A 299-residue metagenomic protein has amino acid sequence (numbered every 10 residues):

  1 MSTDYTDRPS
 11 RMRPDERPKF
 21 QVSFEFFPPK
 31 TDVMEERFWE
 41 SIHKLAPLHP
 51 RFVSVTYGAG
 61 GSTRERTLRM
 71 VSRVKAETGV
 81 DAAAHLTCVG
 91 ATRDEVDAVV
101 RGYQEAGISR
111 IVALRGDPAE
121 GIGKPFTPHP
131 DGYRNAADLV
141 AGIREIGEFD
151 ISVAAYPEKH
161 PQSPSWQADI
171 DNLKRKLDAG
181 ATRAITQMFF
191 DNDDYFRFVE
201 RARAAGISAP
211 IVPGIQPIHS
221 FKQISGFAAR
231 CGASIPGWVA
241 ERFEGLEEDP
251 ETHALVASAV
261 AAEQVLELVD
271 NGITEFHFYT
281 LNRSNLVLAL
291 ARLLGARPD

Functional and structural regions predicted by a protein language model:
S2-V55: Conserved N-terminal beta1-alpha1 strand-loop-helix module at the mouth
T3-R11, M34-E35, G61-R73, T92-A98 (+5 more regions): Active-site-adjacent beta->alpha loops and helix N-cap segments on the catalytic face of soluble alpha/beta enzymes
D4-S10, P130-Y156, S208-S258, E263 (+1 more regions): Active-site pocket-lining/capping segments in soluble small-molecule metabolic enzymes
E16-Q21, H49-F52, T78-A82, G107-R110 (+4 more regions): Short, well-ordered coil/turn segments that N-cap beta-strands
Q21-W39, A82-D94, D150-A168, E244-A259: Active-site mouth loops of central-metabolism enzymes
E25, V53, Y103, K176 (+3 more regions): Conserved, mostly hydrophobic/aromatic
F26-P29, T56-G60, H85-A91, L114-D117 (+5 more regions): Active-site beta-loop-alpha junctions enriched in small/polar residues
V96, G147-I235: Active-site-adjacent structural elements that line small-molecule/cofactor binding pockets in enzymes
